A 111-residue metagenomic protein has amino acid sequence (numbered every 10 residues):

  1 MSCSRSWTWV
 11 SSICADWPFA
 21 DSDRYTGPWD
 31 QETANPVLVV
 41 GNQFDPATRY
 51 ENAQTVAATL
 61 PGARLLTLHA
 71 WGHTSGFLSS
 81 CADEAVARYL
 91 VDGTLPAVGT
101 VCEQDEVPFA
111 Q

Functional and structural regions predicted by a protein language model:
M1-Q111: C-terminal subdomain of alpha/beta-hydrolase-fold enzymes, centered on the catalytic histidine and its supporting
